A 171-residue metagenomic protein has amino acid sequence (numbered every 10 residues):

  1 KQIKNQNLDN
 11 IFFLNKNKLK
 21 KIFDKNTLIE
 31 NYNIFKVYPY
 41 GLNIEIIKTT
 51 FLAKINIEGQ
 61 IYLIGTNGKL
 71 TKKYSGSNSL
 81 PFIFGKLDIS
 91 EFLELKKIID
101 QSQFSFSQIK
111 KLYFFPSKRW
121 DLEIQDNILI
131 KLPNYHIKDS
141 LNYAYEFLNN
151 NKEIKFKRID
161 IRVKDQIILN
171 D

Functional and structural regions predicted by a protein language model:
K1-D171: Charged, solvent-exposed interaction patches on well-folded alpha/beta domains that mediate macromolecular contacts
